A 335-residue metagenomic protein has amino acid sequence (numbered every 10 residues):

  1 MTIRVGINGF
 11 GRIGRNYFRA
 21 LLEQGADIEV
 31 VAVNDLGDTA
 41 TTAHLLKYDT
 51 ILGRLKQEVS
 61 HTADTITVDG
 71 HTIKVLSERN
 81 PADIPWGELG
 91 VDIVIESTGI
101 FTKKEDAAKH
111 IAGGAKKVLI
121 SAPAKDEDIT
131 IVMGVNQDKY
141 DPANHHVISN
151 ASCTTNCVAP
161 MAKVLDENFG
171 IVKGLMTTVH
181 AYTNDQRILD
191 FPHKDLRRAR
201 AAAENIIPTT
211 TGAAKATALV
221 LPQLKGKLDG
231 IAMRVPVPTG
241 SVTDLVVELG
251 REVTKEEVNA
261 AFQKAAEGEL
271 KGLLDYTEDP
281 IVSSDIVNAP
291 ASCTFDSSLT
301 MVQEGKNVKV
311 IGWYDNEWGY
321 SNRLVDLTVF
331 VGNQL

Functional and structural regions predicted by a protein language model:
M1-A199, V302, D326, Q334-L335: N-terminal Rossmann-like NAD(P) cofactor-binding subdomain of oxidoreductases, focused on the glycine-rich
N8, R12, A40, L89 (+11 more regions): Conserved active-site and cofactor/substrate-binding residues in soluble primary-metabolism enzymes
F18, A108, A159-D166, T177 (+7 more regions): Predominant activation on well-ordered alpha-helical scaffold segments within soluble catalytic domains
I66, I131-M133, V147, L189 (+5 more regions): Short clusters of hydrophobic/aromatic residues that line enzyme substrate/ligand-binding pockets
I129, E204, T243: Small-molecule pocket liners
G170-A232, P238: Catalytic core of tubulin tyrosine ligase-like
G230, V242, V246-L335: C-terminal active-site/capping subdomain that shapes the small-molecule cofactor and substrate pocket of enzyme
V235-P236, T243: Conserved catalytic/cofactor-binding microenvironments
